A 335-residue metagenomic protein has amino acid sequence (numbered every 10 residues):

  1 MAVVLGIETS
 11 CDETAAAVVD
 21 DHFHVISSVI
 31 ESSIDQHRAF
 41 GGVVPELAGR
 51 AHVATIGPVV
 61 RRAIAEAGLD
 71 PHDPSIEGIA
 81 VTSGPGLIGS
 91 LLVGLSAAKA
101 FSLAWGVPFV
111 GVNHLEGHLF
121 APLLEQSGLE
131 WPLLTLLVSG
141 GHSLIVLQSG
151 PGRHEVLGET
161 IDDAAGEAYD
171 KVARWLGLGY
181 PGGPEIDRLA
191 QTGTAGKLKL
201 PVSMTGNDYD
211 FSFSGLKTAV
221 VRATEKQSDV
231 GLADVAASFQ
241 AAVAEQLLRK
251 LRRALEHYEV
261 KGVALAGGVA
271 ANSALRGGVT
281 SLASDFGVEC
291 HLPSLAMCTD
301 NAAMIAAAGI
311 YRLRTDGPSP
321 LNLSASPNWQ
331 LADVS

Functional and structural regions predicted by a protein language model:
M1, V112-L134: Conserved phosphate-binding catalytic cores of ATP/NTP-utilizing and phosphoryl-transfer enzymes
A2-P85, H114: N-terminal beta-alpha supersecondary unit
T14-D20, T135-L137, S143-L147: Short beta-strand scaffold segments in enzyme catalytic cores
H72-S83, E259-V269, H291-P293: Short glycine-rich phosphate-binding loop at a beta-alpha junction
G111-V112, T280-I305: Conserved phosphate-binding/catalytic loops in two-lobed NTP-binding clefts
F120, P293-L331: Glycine-rich phosphate-binding/hydrolytic loop that grips phosphoryl groups
S127, Q148-T192, K217-T218, R222-S228: Glycine-rich phosphate-binding loop plus the immediately following alpha-helix
R188-V263, N272-F286, L313-D316, D333: A contiguous, well-structured pocket-lining segment that forms one wall/lid of small-molecule binding clefts in soluble
